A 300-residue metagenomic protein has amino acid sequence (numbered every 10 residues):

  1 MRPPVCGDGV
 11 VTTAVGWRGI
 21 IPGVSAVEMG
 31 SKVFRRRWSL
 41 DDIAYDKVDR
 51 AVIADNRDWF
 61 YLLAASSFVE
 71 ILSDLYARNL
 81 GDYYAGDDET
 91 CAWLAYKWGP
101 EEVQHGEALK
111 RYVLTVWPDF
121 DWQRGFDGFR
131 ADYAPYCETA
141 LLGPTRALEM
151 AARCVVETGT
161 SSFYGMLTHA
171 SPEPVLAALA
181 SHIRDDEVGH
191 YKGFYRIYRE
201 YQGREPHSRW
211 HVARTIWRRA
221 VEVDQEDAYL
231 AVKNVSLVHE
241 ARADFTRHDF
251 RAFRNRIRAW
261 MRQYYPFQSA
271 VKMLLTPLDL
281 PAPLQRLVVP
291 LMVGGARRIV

Functional and structural regions predicted by a protein language model:
T13-V300: Non-heme di-metal
